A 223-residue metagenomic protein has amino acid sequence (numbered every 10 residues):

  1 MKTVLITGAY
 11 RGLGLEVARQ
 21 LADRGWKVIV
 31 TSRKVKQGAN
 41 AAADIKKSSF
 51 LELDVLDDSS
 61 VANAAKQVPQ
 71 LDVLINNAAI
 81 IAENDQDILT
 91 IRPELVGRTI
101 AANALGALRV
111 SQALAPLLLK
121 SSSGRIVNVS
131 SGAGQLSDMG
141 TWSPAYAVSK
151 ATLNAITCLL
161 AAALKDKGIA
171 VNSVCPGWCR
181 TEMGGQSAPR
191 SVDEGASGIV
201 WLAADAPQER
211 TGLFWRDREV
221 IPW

Functional and structural regions predicted by a protein language model:
Y10-R11: Conserved glycine-rich cofactor-binding loop
R24-A39: Conserved glycine-rich Rossmann-like NAD(P)H-binding loop of the short-chain dehydrogenase/reductase
I45-S59: Rossmann-fold cofactor-recognition segment
L56-Q70: Conserved Rossmann-fold cofactor-binding substructure of NAD(P)-dependent oxidoreductases
I80, N84-I100, L119-D166: Catalytic loop of short-chain dehydrogenase/reductase
V110-L114, L118, I156-T157, L202: Hydrophobic positions on the long internal alpha-helix of Rossmann-like NAD(P)-dependent oxidoreductase domains
D166, S173-V174, G185-W223: C-terminal helical subdomain
